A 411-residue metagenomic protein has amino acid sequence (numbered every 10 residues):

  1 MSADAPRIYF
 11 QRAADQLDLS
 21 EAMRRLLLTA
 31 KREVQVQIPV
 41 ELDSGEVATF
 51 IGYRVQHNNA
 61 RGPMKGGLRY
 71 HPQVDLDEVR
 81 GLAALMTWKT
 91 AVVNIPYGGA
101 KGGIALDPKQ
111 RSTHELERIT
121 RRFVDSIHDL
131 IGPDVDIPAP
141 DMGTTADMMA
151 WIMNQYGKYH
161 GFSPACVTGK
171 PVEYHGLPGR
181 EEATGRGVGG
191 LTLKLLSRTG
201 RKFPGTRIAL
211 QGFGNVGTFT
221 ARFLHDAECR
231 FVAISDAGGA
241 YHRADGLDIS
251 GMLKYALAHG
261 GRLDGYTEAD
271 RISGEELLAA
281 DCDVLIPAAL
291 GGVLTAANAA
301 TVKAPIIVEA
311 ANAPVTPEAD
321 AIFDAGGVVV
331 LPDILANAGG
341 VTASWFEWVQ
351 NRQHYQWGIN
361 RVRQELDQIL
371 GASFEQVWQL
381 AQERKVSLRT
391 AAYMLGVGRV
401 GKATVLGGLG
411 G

Functional and structural regions predicted by a protein language model:
M1-Q37: Short, Gly/Pro- and small/polar-rich lid/capping loops
E21-L26, N94, I131-P140, S163 (+3 more regions): Flexible, glycine/charged-enriched surface loops at secondary-structure junctions
V36-P108: Glycine-rich, N-terminal phosphate-binding loop and its surrounding beta-alpha-beta segment
H71, A91-P204: Glycine/serine-rich phosphate-binding loop and adjoining beta1-alpha1 elements at the start of nucleotide-handling
T168-P171, G176-A279: Glycine-rich phosphate/diphosphate-binding loop of Rossmann-like nucleotide-binding domains
L195, A304-G411: Adenosine-phosphate binding glycine-rich loop
G239-V330: Rossmann-like adenosine-cofactor binding region
